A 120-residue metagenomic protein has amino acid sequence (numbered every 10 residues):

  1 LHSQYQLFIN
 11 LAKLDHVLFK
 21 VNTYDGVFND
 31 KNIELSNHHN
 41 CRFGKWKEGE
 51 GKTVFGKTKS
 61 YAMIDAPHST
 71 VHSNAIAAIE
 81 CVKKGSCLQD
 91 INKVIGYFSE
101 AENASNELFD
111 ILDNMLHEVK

Functional and structural regions predicted by a protein language model:
L1-K120: N-terminal membrane-sensor/transducer module of prokaryotic signaling receptors
